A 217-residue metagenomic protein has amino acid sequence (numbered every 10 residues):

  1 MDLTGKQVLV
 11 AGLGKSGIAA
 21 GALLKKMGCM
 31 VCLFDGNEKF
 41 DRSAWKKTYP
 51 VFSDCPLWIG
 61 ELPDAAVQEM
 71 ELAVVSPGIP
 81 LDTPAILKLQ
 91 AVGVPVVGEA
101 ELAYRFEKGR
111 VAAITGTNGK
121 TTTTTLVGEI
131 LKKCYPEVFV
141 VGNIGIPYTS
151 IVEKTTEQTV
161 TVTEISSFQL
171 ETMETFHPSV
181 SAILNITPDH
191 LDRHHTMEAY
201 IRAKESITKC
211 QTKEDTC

Functional and structural regions predicted by a protein language model:
M1-G98, L102: N-terminal leader/targeting and accessory segments in enzymes
A22-K26, A65-Q68, P77-C217: Phosphate-binding loop of NTP-binding sites
